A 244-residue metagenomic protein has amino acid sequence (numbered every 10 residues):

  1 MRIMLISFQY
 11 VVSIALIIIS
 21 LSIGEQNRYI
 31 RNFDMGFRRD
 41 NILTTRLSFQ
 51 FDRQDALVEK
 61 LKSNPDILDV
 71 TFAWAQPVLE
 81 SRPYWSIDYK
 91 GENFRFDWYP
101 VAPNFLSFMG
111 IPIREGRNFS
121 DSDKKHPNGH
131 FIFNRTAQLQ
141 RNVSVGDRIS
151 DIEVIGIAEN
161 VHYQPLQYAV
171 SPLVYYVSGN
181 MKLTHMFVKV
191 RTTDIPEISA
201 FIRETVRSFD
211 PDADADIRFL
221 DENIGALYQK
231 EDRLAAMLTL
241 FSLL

Functional and structural regions predicted by a protein language model:
M1-S48: Alpha-helical transmembrane segments of integral membrane proteins
M4-V11, I23, L57, L61-K62 (+2 more regions): Structural preference for long, well-ordered alpha-helical segments in enzyme cores
A15-I17, D66, M237: Bacterial inner-membrane juxtamembrane interface segments
D34-F37, D121-D123, G146, Y176-G179: Short secondary-structure boundary/capping segments
D52, V58-V70, R135-V143, D151-A235: "Rare, low-scoring activations can occur in soluble or secreted enzymes where short amphipathic helices or signal
V58-F119, I217-D221: Short amphipathic beta-strand/extended segments in non-transmembrane regions
R95-S171: Hydrophobic secondary-structure segments that place a key small or acidic residue at a functional site
M237-L244: Selective detector of the "anchor" transmembrane alpha-helix that sits immediately C-terminal
